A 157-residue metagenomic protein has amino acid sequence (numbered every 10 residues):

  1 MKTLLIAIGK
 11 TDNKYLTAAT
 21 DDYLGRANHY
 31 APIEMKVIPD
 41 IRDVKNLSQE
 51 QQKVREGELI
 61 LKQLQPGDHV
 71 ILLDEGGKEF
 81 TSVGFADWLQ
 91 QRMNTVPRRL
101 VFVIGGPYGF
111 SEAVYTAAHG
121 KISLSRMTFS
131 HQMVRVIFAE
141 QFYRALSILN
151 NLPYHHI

Functional and structural regions predicted by a protein language model:
M1-A27: N-terminal beta1-alpha1 ligand-phosphate binding loop
K2, P97-F102: Loop/turn-to-beta-strand initiation segments
L5, I71, G105, F138: Conserved RecA-like P-loop NTPase ATPase core
I6, K36, I71, G120-I122: Hydrophobic/aromatic beta-strand patches that form the interior of the parallel beta-sheet core in alpha/beta enzyme
T11, E75-K78, G106-G109: Short glycine-rich anion-binding loops that position phosphate/pyrophosphate groups of nucleotides and phosphorylated
P32-E34, P39-R98: S-adenosyl-L-methionine/SAH cofactor-binding core of RNA-modifying enzymes
G105-G106, A117: Proline/glycine-rich low-complexity loops and linkers
E112-H156: Structured adenosyl-cofactor binding patch, chiefly the S-adenosyl-L-methionine
